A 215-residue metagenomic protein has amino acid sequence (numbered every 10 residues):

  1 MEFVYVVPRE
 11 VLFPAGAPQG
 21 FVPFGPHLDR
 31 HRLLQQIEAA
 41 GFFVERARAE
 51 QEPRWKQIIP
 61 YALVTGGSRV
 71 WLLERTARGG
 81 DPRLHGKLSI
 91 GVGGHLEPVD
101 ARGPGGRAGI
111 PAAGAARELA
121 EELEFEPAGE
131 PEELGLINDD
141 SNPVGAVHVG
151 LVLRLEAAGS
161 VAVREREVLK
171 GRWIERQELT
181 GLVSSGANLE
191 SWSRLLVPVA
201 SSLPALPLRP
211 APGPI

Functional and structural regions predicted by a protein language model:
M1-V168, I174-I215: N-terminal leader/linker segments that precede catalytic domains of diphosphate-processing enzymes
